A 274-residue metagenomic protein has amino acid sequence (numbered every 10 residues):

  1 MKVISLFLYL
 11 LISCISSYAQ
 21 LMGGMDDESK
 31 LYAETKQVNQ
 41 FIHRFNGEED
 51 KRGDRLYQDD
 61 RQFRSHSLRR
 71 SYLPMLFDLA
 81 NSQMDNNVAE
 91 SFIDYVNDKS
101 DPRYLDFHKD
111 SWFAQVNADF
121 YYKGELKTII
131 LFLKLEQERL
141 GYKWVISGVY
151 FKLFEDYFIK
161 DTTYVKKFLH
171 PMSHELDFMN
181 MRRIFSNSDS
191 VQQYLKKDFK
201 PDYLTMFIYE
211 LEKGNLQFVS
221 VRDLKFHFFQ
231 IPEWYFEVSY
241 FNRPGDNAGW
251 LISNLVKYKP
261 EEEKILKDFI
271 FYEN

Functional and structural regions predicted by a protein language model:
M1-Y32: Bacterial Sec-dependent N-terminal signal peptides
L21-S91, Y157-L211: Core segments of small alpha/beta cavity-forming domains
D26-G47, H108-I159: Long, acidic/polar, low-complexity amphipathic helices and coiled-coil-like
R55-G141: Short N-terminal edge-element motif at the start of the domain
V96-F107, K213-F218, S239-F241: Short amphipathic beta-strand and strand-loop transition segments with alternating hydrophobic
D106-F113, R139, F218-D223, R243-D246: Short, ordered beta-strand-loop transition motifs
L126-R183, D189, K225-N274: Short beta-strand edge/turn micro-motifs at domain boundaries
T205-Q230: Long terminal regulatory regions of eukaryotic proteins
